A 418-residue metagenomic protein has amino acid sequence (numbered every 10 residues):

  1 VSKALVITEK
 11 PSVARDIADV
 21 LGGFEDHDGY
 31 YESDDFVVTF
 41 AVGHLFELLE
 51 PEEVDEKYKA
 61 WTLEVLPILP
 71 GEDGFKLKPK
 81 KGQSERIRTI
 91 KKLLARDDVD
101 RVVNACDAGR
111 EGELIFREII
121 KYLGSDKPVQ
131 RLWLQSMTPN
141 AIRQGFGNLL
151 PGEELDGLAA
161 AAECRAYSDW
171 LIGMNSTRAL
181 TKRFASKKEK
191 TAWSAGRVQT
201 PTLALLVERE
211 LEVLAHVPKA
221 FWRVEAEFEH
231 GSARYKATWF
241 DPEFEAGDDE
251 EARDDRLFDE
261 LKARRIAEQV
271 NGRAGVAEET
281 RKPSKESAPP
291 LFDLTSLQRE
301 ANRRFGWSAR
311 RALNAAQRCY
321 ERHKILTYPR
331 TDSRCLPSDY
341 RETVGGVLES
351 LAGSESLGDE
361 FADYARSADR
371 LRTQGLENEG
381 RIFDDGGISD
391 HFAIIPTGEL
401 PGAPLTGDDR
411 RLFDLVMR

Functional and structural regions predicted by a protein language model:
V1-I172, E250, L257, E377-R381: Intrinsically disordered, low-complexity regulatory segments
V13, E111-I115, A160, C164 (+7 more regions): Hydrophobic (often cysteine-bearing) scaffold residues that line and stabilize catalytic clefts of nucleotide/cofactor
E25-Y30, G152-G157, R178-K182, L211-H216 (+1 more regions): Active-site phosphate-binding and catalytic loops of NTP-dependent enzymes
V37, F46-K80, K92, K190-E321 (+5 more regions): Long, highly charged, low-complexity internal segments
C106-A108, R299-A301, R330: Short glycine-centered, acidic/aromatic-flanked micro-motifs in structured strand/loop junctions that mark active-site
A161-G196: Amphipathic alpha-helical segments of the small helical/lid subdomains adjacent to P-loop NTPase cores
Y320-P329: A short, conserved structural fragment
R341-E360: Short, amphipathic alpha-helical interaction segments positioned at domain boundaries
